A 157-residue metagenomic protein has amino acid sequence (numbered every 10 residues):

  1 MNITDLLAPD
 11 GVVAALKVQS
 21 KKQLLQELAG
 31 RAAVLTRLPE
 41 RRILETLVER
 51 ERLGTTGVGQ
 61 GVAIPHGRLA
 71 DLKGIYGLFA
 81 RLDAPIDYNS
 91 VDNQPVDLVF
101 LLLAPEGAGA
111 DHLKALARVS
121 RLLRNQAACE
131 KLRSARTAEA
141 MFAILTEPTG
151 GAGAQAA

Functional and structural regions predicted by a protein language model:
M1-A157: Cytosolic covalent-transfer regions centered on His/Cys nucleophiles that carry phosphoryl or persulfide groups
